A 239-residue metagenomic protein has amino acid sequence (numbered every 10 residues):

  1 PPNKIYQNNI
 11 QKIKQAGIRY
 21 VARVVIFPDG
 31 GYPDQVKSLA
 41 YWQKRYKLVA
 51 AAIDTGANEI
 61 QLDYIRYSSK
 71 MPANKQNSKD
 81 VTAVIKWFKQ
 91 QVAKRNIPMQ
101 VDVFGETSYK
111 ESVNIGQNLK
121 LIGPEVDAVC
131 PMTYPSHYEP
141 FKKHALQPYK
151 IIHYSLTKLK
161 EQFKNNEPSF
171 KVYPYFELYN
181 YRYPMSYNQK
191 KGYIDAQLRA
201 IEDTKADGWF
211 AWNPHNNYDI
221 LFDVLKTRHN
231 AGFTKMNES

Functional and structural regions predicted by a protein language model:
P1-S239: Glycan-processing catalytic domains of CAZymes
